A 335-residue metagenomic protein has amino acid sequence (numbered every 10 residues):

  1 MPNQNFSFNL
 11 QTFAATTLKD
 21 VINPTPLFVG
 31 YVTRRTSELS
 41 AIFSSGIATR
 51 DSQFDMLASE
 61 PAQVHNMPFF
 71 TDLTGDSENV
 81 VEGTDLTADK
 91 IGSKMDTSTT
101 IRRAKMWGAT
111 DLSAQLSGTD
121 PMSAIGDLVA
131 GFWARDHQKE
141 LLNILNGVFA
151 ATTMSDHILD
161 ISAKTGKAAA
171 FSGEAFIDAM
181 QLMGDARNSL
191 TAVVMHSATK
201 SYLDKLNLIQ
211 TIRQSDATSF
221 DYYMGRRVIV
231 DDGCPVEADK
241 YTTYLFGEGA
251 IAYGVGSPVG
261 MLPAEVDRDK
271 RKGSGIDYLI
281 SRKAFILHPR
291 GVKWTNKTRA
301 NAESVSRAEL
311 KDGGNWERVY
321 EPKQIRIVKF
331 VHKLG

Functional and structural regions predicted by a protein language model:
P2-S98, A252-G254, A302, G314-G335: N-terminal "assembly arms/tails" that initiate or stabilize quaternary assembly in self-assembling proteins
L18-I22, P26, G30, V81-T84 (+5 more regions): Signature of extracytoplasmic/envelope-associated structural regions
M67, S93-M154, D185-N188, A192-V194 (+1 more regions): Long, contiguous amphipathic alpha-helices that act as assembly "spine/axial" helices in icosahedral shell and virion
G75-E78, S117, Y202-K205, T211-I212 (+3 more regions): Short helix/loop capping segments that flank catalytic or ligand/cofactor-binding pockets
L112-D185, E309-P322, F330-L334: Alpha-helical scaffold segments that mediate packing/assembly in large oligomeric complexes
A150-R227: Extended, solvent-exposed, turn-rich assembly/linker loops in the middle of proteins
S197-K200, L208, R213, A217-Y278 (+1 more regions): Extended serine/threonine-enriched, polar tracts that run as long, contiguous segments within proteins
G256-G335: Extended, compositionally biased alpha-helical segments that mediate assembly or anchoring
